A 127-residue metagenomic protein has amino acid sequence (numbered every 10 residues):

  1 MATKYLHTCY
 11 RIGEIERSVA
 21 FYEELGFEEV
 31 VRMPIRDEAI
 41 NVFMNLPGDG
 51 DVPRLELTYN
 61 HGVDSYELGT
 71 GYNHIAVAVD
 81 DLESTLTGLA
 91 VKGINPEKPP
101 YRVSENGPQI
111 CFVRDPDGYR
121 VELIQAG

Functional and structural regions predicted by a protein language model:
M1-R17, Y72-I75, I124-G127: N-terminal beta-strand motif that seeds the catalytic metal site of vicinal oxygen chelate
A2, C9-V52: Core segments of cupin and vicinal oxygen chelate
E14-I15, D80-E83: Helix N-cap motif at beta-to-alpha junctions
F21, E83-G88: Short amphipathic alpha-helices within nucleic acid-binding modules
V31-P34, V42-F43, V77, L86-G127: Vicinal oxygen chelate
G48-D51, G62-D64, L82-S84: Short, charged/polar surface micro-motifs in flexible loops or helix N-caps
D49-P53, G118-V121: Short, charged/polar, Gly/Pro-enriched secondary-structure boundary elements
